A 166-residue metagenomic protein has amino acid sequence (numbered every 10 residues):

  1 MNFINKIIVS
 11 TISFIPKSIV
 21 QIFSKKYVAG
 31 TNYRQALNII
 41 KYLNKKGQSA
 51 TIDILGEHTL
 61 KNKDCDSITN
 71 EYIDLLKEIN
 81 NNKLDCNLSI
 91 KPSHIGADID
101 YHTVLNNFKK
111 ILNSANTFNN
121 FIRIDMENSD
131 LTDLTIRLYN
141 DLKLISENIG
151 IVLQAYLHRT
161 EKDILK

Functional and structural regions predicted by a protein language model:
M1-K166: Positively charged, amphipathic and often flexible ligand-engagement surfaces
